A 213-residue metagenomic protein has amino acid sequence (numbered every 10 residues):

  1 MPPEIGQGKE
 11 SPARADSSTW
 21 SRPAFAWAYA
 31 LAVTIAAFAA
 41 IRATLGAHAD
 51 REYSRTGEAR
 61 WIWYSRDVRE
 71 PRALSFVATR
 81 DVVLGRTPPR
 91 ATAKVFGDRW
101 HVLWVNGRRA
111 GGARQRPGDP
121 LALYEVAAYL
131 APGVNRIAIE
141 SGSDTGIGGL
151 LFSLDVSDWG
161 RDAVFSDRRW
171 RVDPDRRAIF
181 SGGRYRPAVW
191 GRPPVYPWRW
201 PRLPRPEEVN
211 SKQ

Functional and structural regions predicted by a protein language model:
M1-T19: N-terminal Lys/Arg-rich, disordered targeting/topogenic segments
G8-K9, S211-Q213: Intrinsic disorder/low-complexity segments enriched in small, polar and charged residues
R14-T34: N-terminal Sec-pathway targeting helices
V33-V68, A138-K212: An acidic-aromatic loop/edge-strand motif
P71-L84, L121-E125: Short beta-strands within extracellular/lumenal beta-sheet-rich domains
G85, P89-V105, I137-E140: Aromatic-lined ligand-binding clefts that engage carbohydrates, nucleic acids, or primary amines
V105-Y124: Solvent-exposed beta-strand/loop surfaces of large extracellular or lumenal domains
A131-G133: A glycine-anchored, Pro-Gly-centered beta-turn/N-cap motif
